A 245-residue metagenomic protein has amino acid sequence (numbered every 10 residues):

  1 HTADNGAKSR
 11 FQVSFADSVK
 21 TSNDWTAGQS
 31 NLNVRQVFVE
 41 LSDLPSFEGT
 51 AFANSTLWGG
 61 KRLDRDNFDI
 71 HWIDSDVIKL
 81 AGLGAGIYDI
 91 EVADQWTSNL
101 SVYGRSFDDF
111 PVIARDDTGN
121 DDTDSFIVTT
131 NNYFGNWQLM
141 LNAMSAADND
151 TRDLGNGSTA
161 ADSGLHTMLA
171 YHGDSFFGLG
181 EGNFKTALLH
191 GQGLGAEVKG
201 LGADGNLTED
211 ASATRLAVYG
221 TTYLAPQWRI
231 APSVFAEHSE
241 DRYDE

Functional and structural regions predicted by a protein language model:
H1, S30-R35, K79-L83, N120-F126 (+3 more regions): Residues that define the transmembrane beta-barrel architecture of outer-membrane proteins
H1, S9, R35, D89 (+6 more regions): Polar/charged side chains located within well-ordered beta-strands of beta-rich proteins
H1-G49, S98-L100, N131: Beta-barrel outer-membrane channel/assembly domains of diderm bacteria
H1-T2, V37-L41, A85-D89, F126-N132 (+2 more regions): Residues on the lipid-exposed face of transmembrane beta-strands in outer-membrane beta-barrel proteins
R10-D17, F52, L57-D64, I70-W72 (+4 more regions): Transmembrane beta-strand segments that form the barrel wall of outer-membrane beta-barrel proteins
S22-Q29, I70-V77, P111-G119, D150-A160 (+2 more regions): Outer-membrane beta-barrel domain signature
T50-T129: Internal, well-ordered domain-core segments that constitute the primary functional module of diverse proteins
Q95, Y133-D148, N156-E245: Detector for outer-membrane/organellar transmembrane beta-barrel domains, recognizing the amphipathic beta-strand
